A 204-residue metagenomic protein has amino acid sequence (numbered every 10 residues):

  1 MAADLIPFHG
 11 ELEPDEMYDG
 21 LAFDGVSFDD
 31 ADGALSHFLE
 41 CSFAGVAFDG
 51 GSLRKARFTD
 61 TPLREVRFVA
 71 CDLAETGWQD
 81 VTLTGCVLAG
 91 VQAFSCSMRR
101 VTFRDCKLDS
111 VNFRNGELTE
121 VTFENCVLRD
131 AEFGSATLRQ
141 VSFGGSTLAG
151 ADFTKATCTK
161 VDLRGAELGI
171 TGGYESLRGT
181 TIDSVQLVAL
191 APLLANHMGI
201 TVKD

Functional and structural regions predicted by a protein language model:
M1-D204: Tandem repeat scaffolds
